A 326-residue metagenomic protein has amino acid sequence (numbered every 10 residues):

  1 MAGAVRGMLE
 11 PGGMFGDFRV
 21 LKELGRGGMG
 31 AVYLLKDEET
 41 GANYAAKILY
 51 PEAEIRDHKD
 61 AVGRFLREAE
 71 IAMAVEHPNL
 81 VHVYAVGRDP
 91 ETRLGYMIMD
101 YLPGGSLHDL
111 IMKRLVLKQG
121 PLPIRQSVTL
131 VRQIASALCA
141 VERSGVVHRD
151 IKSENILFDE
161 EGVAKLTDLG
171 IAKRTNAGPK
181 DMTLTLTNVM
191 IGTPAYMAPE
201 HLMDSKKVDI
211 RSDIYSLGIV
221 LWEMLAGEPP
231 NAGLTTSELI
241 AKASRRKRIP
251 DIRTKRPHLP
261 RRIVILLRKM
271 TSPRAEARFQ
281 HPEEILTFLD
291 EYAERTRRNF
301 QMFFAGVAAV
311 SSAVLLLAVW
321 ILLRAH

Functional and structural regions predicted by a protein language model:
A31: Conserved N-lobe ATP-binding subsite of Hanks-type protein kinase domains, especially the beta3 VAIK lysine
Y50-A74: AlphaC helix of the eukaryotic protein kinase fold
R56-K59, E161-V163, T167-P199: Activation segment of protein kinases
A85-G87: A short, aromatic-enriched beta-strand patch in the conserved N-lobe beta-sheet of the protein kinase catalytic domain
T92-S106, L110: Conserved short submotifs of the Hanks-type protein kinase catalytic core that shape the nucleotide-binding pocket
L130-V131: Activation segment signature within eukaryotic-like protein kinase domains
S136-V146: Protein kinase catalytic-loop region centered on the HRD/HxD motif
T167, T193-E294: C-terminal lobe helix-coil module of Hanks-type protein kinase domains
